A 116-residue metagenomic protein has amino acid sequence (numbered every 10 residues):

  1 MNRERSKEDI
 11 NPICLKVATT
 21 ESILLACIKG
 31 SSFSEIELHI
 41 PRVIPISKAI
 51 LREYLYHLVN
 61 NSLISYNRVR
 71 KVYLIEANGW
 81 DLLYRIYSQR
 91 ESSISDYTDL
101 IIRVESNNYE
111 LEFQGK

Functional and structural regions predicted by a protein language model:
M1-A26: Short alpha-helical segments that sit at the start of domains
N11-V17, V69-E91: Short, cationic-aromatic polyanion-contact patches
G30-I40: Short acidic, hydrophobic short linear motifs in intrinsically disordered regions
P45-N60: Short amphipathic alpha-helical interaction segments
V59-V69: A short, conserved structural fragment
S88-K116: Amphipathic alpha-helical dimerization/coiled-coil segments that flank or bridge DNA-binding/regulatory modules
